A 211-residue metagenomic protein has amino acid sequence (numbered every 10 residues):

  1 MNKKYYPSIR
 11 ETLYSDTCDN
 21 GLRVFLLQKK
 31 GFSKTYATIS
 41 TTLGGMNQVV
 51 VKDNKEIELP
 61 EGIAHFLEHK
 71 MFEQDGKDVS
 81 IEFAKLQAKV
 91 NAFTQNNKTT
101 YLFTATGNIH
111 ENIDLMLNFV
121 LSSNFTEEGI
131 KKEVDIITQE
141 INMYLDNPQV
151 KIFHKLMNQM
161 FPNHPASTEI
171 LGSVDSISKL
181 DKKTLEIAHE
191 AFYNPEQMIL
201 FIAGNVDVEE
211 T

Functional and structural regions predicted by a protein language model:
M1-V79, E186-T211: His/Glu-rich zincin catalytic helix
T17, Q74, V79-T211: Charge-rich, well-structured scaffold segments of protease-associated domains
